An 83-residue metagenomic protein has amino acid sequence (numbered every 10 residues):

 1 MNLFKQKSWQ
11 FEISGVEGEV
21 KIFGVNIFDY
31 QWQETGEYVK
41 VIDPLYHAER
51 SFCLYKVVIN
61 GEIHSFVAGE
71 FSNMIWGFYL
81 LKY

Functional and structural regions predicted by a protein language model:
M1-G24, F28: N-terminal trafficking/processing presequences and adjacent post-cleavage segments of proteins routed to secretion
K21-L81: Acidic, low-complexity, intrinsically disordered interaction modules
